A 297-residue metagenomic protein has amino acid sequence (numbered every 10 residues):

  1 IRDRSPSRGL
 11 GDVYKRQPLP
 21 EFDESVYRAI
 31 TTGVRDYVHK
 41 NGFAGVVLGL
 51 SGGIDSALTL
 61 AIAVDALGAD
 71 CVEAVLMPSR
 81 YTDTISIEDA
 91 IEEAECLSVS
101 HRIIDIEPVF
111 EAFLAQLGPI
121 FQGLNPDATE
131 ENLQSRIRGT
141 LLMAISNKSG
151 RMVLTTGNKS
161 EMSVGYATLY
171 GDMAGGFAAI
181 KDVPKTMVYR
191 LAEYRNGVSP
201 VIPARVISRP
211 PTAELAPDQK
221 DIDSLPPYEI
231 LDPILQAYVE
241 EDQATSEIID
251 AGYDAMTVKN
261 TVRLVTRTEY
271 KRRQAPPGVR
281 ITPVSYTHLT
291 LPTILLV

Functional and structural regions predicted by a protein language model:
I1-Y14, H288-V297: Single conserved hydrophobic/aromatic residue that forms the stacking wall/gate of nucleotide- or nucleobase-binding
R8, C71-L76, T84-T129, S135 (+2 more regions): A conserved beta-strand->alpha-helix junction
S25-V47, L141-I145: Phosphate/ATP-binding catalytic cores across multiple sugar-kinase/actin-like superfamilies, primarily ASKHA
A44-L50, I54-I91: ATP-dependent adenylation/pyrophosphate-handling site
L67, L97, I120-S199: Active-site adenylate/phosphate-handling loop in enzymes that bind or generate adenylated species
D218-P233: C-terminal or mid-to-C-terminal helical accessory/interaction module adjacent to the motor/catalytic core
D242-Q243: Short capping segments at the starts of secondary-structure elements
S246-L289: Intrinsic disorder and flexible/low-complexity segments
